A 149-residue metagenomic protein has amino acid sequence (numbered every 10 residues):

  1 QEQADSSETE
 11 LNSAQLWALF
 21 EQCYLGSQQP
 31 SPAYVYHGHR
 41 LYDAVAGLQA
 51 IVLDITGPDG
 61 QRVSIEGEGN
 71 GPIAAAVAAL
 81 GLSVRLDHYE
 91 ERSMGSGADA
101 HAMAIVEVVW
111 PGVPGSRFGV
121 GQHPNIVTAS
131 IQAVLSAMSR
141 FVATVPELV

Functional and structural regions predicted by a protein language model:
Q1-V149: Terminal or standalone catalytic/regulatory effector modules within metabolic enzymes and repeat proteins
